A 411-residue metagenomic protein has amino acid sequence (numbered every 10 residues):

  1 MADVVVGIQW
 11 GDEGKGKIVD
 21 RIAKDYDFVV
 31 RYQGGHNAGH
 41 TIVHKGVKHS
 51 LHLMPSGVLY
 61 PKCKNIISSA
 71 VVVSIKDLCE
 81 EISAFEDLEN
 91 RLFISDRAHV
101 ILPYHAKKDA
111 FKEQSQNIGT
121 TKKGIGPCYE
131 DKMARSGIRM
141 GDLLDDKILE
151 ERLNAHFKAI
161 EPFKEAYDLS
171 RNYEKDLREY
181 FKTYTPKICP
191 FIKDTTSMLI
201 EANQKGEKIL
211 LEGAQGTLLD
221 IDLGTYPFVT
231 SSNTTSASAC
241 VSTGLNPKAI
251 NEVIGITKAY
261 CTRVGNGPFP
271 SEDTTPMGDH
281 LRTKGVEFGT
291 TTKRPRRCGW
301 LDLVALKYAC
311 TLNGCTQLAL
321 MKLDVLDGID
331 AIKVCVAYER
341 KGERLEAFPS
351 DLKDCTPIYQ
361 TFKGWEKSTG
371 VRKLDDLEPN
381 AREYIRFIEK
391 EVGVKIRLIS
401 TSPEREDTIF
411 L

Functional and structural regions predicted by a protein language model:
M1-L411: Non-transmembrane, aqueous-exposed alpha-helical and coiled segments at domain scale
